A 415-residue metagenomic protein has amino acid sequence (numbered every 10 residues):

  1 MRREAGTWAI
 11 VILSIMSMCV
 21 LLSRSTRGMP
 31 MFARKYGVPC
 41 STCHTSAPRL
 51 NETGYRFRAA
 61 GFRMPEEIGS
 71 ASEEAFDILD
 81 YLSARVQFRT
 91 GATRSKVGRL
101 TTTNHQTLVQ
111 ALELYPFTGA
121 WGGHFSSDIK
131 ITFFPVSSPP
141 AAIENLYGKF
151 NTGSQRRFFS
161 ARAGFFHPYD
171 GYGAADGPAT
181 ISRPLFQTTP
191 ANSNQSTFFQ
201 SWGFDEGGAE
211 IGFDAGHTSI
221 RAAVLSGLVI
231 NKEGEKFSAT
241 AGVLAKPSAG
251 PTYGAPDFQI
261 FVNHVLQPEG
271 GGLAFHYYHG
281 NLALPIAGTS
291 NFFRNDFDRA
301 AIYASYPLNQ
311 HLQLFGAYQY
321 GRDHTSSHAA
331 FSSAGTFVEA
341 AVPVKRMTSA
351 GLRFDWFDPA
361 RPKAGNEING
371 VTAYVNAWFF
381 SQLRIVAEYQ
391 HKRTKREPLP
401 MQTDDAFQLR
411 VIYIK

Functional and structural regions predicted by a protein language model:
G37-A47: The canonical Cys-X-X-Cys-His
P39, A377, Q382-L383, T403-K415: Outer-membrane beta-barrel "beta-signal"
N51-E52, L82-A92, T102-I230, G254 (+4 more regions): Outer membrane beta-barrel
S72-A75, A120-G122, K149-S154, A215-H217 (+9 more regions): Outer-membrane beta-barrel proteins
A75-Y81, T90-A111, A239, V243-S248 (+1 more regions): Surface-exposed strand-loop-strand hairpins of Gram-negative outer-membrane beta-barrel proteins
Q87-G91, T132-F134, F166-P168, A223-G227 (+6 more regions): Outer-membrane beta-barrel pore domains and translocons
T102-L108, V136-I143, F199-G203, S248-A255 (+4 more regions): Replace "Gram-negative outer membrane beta-barrel proteins" with "bacterial and organellar outer membrane beta-barrel
Y253-A255, I260-A360: Detector for outer-membrane/organellar transmembrane beta-barrel domains, recognizing the amphipathic beta-strand
